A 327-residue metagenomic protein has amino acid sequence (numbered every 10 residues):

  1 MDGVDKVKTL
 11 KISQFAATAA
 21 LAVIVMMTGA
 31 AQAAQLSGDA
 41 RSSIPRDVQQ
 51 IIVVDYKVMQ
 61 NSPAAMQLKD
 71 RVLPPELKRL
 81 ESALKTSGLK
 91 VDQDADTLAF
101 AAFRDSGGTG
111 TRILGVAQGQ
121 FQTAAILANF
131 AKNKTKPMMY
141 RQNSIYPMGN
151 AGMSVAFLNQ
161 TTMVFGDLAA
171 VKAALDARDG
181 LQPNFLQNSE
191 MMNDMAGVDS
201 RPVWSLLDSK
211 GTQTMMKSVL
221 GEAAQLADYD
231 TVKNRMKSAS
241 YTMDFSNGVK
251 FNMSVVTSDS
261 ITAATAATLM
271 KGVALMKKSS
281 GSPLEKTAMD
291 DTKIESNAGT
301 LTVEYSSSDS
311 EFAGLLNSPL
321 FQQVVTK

Functional and structural regions predicted by a protein language model:
D2, K8, S37-G38: Sec-dependent N-terminal signal peptides of Gram-negative outer-membrane/periplasmic proteins
D5-A19: Bacterial N-terminal signal peptides that target proteins for export
A17-T28: Bacterial N-terminal signal peptides
A33-P147, E190-K233, T268-D291, T300-T302 (+2 more regions): Structural boundary/hinge residues at secondary-structure and domain interfaces
A40, L98-R104, A151-F157, A239-M243: Short, surface-exposed beta-strand/loop micro-motifs that present aromatic residues
I52, M148-G180, G248, K293-F312: A short, solvent-exposed beta-edge/loop patch
S154-M216: A conserved glycine-rich beta-strand in the N-terminal activation segment of trypsin-fold
M236-I261: Internal helical hairpin/lid segments
